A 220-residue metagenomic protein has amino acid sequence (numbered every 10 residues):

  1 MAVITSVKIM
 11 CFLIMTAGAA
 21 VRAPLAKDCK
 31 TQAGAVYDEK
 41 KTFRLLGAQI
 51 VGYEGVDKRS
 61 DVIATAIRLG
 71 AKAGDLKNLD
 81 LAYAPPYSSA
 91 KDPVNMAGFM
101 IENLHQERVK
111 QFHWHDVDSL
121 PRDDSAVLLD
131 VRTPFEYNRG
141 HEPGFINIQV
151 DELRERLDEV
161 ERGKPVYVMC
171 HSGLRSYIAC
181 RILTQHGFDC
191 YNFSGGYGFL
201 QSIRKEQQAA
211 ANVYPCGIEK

Functional and structural regions predicted by a protein language model:
T5, I9-E107: Flexible, glycine-rich terminal cap/loop adjacent to redox cofactors in electron-transfer oxidoreductases
G74-D118, R122-A126, P134-P165, L174-K220: Rhodanese-like catalytic fold shared by cysteine-dependent sulfurtransferases and DSP/PTP-type phosphatases
